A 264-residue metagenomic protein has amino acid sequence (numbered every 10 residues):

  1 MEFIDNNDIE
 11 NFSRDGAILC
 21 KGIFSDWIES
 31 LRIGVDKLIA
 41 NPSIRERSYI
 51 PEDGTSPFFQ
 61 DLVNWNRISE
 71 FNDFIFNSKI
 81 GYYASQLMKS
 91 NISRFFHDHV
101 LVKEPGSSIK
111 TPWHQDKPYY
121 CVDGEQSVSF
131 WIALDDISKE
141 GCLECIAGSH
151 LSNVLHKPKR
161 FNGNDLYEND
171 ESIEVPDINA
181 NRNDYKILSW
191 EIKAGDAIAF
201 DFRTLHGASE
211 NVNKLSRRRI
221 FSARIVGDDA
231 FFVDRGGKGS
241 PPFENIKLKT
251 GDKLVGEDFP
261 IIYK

Functional and structural regions predicted by a protein language model:
M1-R14, L19-W113, P118-C121, P158 (+3 more regions): Non-heme Fe(II)-dependent double-stranded beta-helix
S25-D26, V100-V102, P118, D136-I137 (+3 more regions): Short, solvent-exposed loop/turn segments at secondary-structure junctions
I44-I50, H156-P158, A197-A199, R203-K264: Non-heme Fe(II)/2-oxoglutarate
I80, P105-S108, D136-K139, L151 (+2 more regions): Short, charged/polar surface micro-motifs in flexible loops or helix N-caps
S90-N91, K117, A133-L143, G148-H150: Active-site region of the double-stranded beta-helix
D116-P118, S127, G207-V212: Glycine-rich phosphate/pyrophosphate-binding beta-alpha loops
C121-S138, R224-G227: Short, conserved beta-strand element in jelly-roll/cupin
K139-L205: Double-stranded beta-helix
